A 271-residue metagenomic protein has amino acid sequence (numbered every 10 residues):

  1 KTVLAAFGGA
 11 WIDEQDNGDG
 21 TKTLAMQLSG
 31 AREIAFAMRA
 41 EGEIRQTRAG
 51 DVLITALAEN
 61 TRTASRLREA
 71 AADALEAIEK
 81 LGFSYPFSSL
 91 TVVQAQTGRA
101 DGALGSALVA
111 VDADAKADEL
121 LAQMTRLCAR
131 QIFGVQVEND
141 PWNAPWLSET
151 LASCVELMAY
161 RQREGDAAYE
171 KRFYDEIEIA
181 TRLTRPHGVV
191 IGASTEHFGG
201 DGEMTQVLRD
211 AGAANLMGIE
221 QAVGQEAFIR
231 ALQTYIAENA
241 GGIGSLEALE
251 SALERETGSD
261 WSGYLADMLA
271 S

Functional and structural regions predicted by a protein language model:
K1-A37, E41: Extended, low-hydrophobicity, Ser/Thr/Pro/Gly-biased non-transmembrane segments
T2-V3, G82-P86, Q131-Q136, V155-R163 (+6 more regions): A generic secondary-structure signal for well-formed alpha-helical elements
T21-A25, E41-P145, F198-G202: Juxtacatalytic substrate-recognition/specificity segment
I34, R99-L104, A159-D166, N239-S245: Secretory-pathway/luminal and periplasmic proteins that interact with or process carbohydrate-rich
S84-V93, N139-N143, D166-K171, R230-A231 (+1 more regions): Surface-exposed patches in mature extracellular/periplasmic domains of secreted proteins
S106-L108, D112-D114, A144-G188, G263: Post-HExxH zinc-binding segment in Zn-dependent metallohydrolases
R185-T205: The feature captures the short pre-catalytic strand/loop hairpin that immediately precedes and shapes the active-site
M204-S271: Amphipathic alpha-helical substructures
